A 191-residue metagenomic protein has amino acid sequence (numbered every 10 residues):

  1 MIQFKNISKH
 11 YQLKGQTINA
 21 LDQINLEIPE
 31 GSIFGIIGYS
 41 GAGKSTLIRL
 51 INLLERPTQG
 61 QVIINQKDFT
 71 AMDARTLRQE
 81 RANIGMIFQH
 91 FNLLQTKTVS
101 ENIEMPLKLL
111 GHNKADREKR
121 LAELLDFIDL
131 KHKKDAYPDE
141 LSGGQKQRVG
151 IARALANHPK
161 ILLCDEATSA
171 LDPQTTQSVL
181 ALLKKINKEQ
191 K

Functional and structural regions predicted by a protein language model:
I2-K191: ABC family nucleotide-binding domain
